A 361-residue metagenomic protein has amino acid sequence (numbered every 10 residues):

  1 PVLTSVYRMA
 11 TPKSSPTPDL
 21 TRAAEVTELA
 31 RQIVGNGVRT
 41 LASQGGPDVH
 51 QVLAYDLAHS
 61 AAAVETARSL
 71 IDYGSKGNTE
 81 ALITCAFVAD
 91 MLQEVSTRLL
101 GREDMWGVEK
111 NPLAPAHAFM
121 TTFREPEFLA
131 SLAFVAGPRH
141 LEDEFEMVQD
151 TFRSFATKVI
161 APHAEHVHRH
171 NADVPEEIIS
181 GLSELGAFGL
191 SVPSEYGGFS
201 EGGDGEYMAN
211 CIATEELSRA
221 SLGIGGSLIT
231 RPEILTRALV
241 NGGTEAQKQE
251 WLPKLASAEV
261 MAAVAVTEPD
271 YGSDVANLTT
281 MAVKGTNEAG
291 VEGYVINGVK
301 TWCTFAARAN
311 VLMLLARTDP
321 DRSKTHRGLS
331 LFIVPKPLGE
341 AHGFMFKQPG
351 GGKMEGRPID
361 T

Functional and structural regions predicted by a protein language model:
L3-A61, D72-T79, G107-S227, E250 (+2 more regions): Amphipathic, small/basic residue-rich leader segments at the start of a protein or domain
L3-V26, G35, R39, G137-L141 (+3 more regions): FAD-binding core of flavoproteins
A81-L99: Charged, glycine-rich active-site and insertion segments that engage polyanionic ligands
S96-P112: A glycine-biased, small/acidic residue-tolerant capping/turn segment at secondary-structure junctions
G225-A246, G272: N-terminal glycine-rich flavin-associated loop
